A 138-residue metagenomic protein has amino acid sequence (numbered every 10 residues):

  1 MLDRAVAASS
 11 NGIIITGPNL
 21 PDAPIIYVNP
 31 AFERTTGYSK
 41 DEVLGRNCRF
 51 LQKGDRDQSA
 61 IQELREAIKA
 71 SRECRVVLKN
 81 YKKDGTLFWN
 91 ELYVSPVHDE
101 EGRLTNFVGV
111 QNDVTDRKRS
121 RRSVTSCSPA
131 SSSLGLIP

Functional and structural regions predicted by a protein language model:
G12, R75-K79, D84-Y93, H98 (+1 more regions): PAS/PAC sensory module
I13-T16, S131, P138: Short hydrophobic secondary-structure edge segments in sensory/regulatory modules of signaling proteins
D22-I26: Conserved hydrophobic beta-strand signature of PAS-family and PAS-like sensory domains
N29-F32: N-terminal capping loop/helix in small sensory signaling domains highlighted by a polar->aromatic N-x2-3-F motif
T35-S39, L44-R49, G54-R56, Q62-L64 (+1 more regions): PAS-family sensory domain signature
R103-D113: PAS-family sensory domains
K118-P129: Sensory-domain boundary/capping and coupling elements
